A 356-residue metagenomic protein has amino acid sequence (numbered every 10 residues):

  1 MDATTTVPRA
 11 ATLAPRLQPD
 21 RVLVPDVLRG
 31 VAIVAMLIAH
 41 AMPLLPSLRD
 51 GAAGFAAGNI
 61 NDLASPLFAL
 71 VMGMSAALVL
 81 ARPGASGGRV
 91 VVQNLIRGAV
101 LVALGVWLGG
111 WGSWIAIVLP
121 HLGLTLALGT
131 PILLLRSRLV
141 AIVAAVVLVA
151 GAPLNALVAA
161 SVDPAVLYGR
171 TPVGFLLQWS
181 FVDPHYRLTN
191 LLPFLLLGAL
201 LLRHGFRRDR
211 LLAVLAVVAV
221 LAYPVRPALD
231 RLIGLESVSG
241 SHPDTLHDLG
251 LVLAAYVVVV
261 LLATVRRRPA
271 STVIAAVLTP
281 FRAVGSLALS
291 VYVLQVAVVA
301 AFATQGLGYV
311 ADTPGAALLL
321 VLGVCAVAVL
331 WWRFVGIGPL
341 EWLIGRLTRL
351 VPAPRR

Functional and structural regions predicted by a protein language model:
M1-R356: Alpha-helical transmembrane segments and their immediate juxtamembrane cytosolic regions
